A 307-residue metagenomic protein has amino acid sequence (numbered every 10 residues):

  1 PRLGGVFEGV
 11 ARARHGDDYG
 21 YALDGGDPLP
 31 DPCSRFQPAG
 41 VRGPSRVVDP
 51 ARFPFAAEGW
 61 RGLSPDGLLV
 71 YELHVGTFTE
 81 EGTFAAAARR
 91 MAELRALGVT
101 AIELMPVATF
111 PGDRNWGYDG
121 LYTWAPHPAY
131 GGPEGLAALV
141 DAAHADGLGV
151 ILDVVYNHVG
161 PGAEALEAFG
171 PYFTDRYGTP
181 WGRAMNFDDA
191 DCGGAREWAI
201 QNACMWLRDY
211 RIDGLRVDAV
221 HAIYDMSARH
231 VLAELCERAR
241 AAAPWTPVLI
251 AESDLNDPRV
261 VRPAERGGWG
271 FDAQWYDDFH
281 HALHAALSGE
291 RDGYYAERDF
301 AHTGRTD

Functional and structural regions predicted by a protein language model:
R2-E72, T77-G82, E93: The feature marks proteins involved in alpha-glucan
D18-Y19, L29-D31, T83, R114 (+2 more regions): Short acidic, gly/pro-rich beta-turn/loop elements at beta-sheet edges and active-site/ligand-binding grooves
Y19, L121, P247: Residue-level detector of short, conserved catalytic/binding motifs and their immediate flanks
L23-R61, D146, L166-P180, G289-D307: Core domains of carbohydrate- and sulfate-ester-processing enzymes
P32, G43, G112-R114, D119-G120 (+9 more regions): Glycine-rich, flexible loop/turn motifs
P38, E58-P65, H74-G214, A219-A241: Substrate-binding/active-site clefts of carbohydrate-active enzymes
V41, R211, L232-D307: Conserved alpha/beta catalytic core and glycan-binding cleft of carbohydrate-active enzymes
Y71, L152, A251-E252: Short glycine/serine/threonine-enriched helix-capping/active-site loop that flanks the nucleotide-sugar donor pocket
